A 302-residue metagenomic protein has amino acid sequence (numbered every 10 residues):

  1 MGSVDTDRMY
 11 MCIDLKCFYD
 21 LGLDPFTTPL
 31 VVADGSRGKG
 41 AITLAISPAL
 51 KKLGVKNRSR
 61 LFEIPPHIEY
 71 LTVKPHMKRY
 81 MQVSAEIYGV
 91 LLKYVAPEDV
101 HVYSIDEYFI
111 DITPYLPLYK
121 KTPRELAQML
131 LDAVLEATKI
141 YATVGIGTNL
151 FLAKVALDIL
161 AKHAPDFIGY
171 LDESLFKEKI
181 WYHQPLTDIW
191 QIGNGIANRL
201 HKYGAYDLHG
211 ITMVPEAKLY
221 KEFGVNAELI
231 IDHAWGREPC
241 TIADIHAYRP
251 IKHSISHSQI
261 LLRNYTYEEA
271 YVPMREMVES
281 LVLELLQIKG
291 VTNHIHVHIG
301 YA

Functional and structural regions predicted by a protein language model:
M1-I105, F109, A234: Residues that scaffold, gate, or flank divalent-cation-dependent active/transport sites
S3, I140, D158-P239: Compact, charge-rich alpha-helical regulatory domains located at protein termini
V4, C12, H201-A302: DNA-contacting surface of Y-family translesion DNA polymerases
D14, G54, I64, D106 (+4 more regions): A residue-level signal for conserved active-site and pocket-lining positions in enzyme catalytic cores
G22-L23, T43-A45, L152-L160, G224 (+1 more regions): Short acidic, glycine/serine/threonine-rich loops at helix termini
Y103-E107, G147-L150, G290-H294: Short Gly/Ser/Thr- and Asp/Glu-enriched loop/turn motifs at secondary-structure junctions
F109-L131, G204: Catalytic palm subdomain of template-directed nucleic-acid polymerases, centered on the conserved carboxylate motif
A137-D158: Structured, non-catalytic alpha/beta "coupling" segments that mediate domain-domain communication and provide generic
